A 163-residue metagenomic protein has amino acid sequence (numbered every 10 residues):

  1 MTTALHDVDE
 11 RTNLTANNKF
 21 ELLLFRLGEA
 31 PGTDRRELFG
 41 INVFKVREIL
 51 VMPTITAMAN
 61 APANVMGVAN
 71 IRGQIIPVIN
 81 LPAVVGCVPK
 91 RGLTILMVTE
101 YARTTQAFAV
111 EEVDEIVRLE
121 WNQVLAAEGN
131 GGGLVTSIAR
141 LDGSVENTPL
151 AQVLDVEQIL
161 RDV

Functional and structural regions predicted by a protein language model:
M1-V163: An acidic, low-aromatic, low-complexity terminal/linker signal
